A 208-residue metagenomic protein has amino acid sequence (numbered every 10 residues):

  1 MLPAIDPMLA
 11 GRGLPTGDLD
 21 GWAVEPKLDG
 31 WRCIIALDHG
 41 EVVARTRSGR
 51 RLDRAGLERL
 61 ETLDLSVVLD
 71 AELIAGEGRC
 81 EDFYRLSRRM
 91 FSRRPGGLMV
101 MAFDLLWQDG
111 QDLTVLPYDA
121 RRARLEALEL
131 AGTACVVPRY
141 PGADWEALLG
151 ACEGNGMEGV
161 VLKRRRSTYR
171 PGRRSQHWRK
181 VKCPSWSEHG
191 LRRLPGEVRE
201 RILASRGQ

Functional and structural regions predicted by a protein language model:
M1-Q208: Catalytic cores of nucleic-acid ligases and guanylyltransferases
